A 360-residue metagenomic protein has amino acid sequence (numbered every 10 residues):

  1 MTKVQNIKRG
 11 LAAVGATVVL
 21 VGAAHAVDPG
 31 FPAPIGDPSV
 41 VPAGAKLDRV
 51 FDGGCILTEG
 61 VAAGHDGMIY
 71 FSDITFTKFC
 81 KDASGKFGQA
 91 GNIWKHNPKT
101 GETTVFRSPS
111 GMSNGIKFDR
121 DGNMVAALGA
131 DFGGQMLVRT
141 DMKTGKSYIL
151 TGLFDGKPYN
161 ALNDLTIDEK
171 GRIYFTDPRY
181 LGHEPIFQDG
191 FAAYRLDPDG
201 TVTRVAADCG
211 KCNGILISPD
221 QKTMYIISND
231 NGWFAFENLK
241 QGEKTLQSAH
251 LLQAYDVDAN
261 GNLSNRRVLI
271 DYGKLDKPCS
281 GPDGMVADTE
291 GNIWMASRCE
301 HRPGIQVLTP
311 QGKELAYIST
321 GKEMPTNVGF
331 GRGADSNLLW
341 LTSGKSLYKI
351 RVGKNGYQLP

Functional and structural regions predicted by a protein language model:
T2-K3, V19, G190: A general, composition-driven signal for non-globular sequence regions
T2-V14: Bacterial N-terminal signal peptides that target proteins for export
A12-G22: Bacterial N-terminal signal peptides
A26-P360: Sequence-structural signature of mature extracellular/luminal beta-sheet repeat domains, prominently beta-propellers
